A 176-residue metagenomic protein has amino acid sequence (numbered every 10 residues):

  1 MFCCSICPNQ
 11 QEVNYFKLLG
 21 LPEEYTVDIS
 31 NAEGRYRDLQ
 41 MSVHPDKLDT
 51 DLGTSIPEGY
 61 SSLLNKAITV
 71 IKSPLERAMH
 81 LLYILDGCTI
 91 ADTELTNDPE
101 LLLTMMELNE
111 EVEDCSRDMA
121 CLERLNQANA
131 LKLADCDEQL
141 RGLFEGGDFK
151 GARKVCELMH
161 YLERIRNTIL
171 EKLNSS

Functional and structural regions predicted by a protein language model:
M1-S176: C-terminal accessory/regulatory regions appended to core domains
